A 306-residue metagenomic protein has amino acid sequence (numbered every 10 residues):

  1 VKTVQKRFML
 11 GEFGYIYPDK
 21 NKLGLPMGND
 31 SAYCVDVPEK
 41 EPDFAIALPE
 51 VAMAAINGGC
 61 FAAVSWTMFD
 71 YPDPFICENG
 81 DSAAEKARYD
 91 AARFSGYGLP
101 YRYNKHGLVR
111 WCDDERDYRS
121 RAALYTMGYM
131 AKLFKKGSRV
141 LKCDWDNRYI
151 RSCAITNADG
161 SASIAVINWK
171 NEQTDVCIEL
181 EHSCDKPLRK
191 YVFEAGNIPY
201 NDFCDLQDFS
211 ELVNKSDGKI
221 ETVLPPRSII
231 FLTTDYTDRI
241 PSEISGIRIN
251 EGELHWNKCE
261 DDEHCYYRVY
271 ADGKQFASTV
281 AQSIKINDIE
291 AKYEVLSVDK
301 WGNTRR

Functional and structural regions predicted by a protein language model:
R7-E12, F61-W66, S163-V166: Structural recognition of the beta-strand scaffold that forms the well-ordered cores of secreted hydrolase catalytic
Y15-F134, S138-S152, A158: Aromatic/acidic polysaccharide-binding cleft in carbohydrate-active enzymes
W145-K186, K190-A195, R227-T233, E253 (+1 more regions): Carbohydrate-binding surface patches
L188, Y267-V269: Short beta-strand elements bearing conserved aromatic residues within extracellular beta-rich modules
D208-I240: C-terminal beta-strand-rich structural cap/linker in extracellular carbohydrate-active enzymes
Y236-E263, W301-R306: Pro/Thr/Ser/Gly-rich low-complexity, intrinsically disordered linker/stalk tracts
Q275-A281: Short beta-strand segments within Ig-like beta-sandwich modules, predominantly Fibronectin type-III
I286-T304: Beta-strand-rich modules
